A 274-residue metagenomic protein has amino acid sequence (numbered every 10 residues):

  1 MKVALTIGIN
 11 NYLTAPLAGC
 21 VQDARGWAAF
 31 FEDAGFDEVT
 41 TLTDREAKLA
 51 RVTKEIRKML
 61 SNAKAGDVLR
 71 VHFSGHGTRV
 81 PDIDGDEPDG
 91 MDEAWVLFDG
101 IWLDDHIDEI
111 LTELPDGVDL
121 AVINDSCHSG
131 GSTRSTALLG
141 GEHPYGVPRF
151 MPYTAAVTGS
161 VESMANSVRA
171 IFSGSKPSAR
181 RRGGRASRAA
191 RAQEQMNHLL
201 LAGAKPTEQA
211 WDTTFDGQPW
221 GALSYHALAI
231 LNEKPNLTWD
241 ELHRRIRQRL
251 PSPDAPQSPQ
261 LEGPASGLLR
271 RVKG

Functional and structural regions predicted by a protein language model:
M1-G274: Cysteine endopeptidase catalytic domains of the caspase/legumain-like
